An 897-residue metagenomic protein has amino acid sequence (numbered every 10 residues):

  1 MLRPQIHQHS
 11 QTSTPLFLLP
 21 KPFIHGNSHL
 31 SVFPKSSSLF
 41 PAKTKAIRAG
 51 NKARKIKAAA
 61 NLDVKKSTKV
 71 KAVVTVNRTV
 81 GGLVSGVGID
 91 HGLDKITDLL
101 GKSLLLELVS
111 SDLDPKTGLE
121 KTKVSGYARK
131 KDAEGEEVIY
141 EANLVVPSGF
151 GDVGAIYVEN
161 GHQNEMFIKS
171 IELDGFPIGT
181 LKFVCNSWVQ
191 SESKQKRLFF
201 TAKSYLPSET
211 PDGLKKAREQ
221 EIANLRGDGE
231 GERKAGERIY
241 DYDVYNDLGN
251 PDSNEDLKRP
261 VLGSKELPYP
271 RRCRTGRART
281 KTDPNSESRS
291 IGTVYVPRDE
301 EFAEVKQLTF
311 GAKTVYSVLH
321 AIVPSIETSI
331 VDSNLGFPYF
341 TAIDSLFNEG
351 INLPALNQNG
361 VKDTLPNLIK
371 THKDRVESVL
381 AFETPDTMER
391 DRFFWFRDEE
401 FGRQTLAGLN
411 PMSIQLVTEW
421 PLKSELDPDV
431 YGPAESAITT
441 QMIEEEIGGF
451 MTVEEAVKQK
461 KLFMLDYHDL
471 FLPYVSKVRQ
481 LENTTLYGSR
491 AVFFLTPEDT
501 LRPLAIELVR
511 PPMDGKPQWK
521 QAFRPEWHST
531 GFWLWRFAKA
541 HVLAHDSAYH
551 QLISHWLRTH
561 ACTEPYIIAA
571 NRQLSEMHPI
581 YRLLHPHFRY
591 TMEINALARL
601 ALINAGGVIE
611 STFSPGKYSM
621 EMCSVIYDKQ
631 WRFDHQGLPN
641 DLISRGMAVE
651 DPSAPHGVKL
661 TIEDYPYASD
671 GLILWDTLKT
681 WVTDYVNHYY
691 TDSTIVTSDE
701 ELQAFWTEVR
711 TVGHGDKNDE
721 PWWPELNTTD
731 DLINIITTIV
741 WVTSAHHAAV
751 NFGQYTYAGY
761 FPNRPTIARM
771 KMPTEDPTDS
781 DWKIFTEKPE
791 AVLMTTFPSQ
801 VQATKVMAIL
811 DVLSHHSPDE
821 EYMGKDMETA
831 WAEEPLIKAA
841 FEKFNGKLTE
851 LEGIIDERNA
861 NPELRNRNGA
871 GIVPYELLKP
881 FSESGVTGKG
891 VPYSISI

Functional and structural regions predicted by a protein language model:
M1-G50: N-terminal chloroplast transit peptides
L2-H9, A53-I897: Long, compositionally biased charged/polar stretches
